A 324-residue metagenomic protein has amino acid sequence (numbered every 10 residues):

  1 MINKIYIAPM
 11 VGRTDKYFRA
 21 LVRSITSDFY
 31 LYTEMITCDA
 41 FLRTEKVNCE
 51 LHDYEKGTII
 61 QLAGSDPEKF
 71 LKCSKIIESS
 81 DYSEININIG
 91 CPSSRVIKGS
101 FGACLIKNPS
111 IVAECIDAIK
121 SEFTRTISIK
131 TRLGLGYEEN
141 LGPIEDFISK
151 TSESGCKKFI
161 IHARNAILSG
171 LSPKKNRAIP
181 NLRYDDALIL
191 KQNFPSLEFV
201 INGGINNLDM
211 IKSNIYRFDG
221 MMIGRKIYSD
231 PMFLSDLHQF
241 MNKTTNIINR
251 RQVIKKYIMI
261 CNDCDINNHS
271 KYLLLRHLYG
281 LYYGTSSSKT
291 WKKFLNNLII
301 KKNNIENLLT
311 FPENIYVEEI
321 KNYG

Functional and structural regions predicted by a protein language model:
M1-G324: Flavin-dependent oxidoreductase catalytic cores
